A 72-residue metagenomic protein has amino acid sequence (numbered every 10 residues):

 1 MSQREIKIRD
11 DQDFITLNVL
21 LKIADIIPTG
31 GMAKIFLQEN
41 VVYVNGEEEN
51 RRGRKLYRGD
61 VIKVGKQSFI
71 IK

Functional and structural regions predicted by a protein language model:
S2-I15: A detector for short, charged/polar N-terminal pre-domain segments
I15-K55: A basic, amphipathic helix-loop patch mediating RNA/tRNA/ribosome contacts
E48, K66-I71: Short, charged beta-turn/beta-strand-edge "cap" motif at the junction between a beta-strand and an adjacent loop
